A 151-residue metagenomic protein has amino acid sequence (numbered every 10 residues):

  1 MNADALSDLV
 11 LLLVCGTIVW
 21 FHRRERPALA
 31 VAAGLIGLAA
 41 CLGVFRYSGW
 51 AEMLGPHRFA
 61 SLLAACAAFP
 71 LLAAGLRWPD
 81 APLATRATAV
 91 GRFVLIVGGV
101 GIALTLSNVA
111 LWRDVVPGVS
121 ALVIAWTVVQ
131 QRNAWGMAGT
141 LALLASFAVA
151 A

Functional and structural regions predicted by a protein language model:
M1-P56: N-terminal topogenic module of multi-pass integral membrane proteins
W20-A30, A51-E52, R77-T88, V128-G136: Membrane-interface helix-boundary motifs at transmembrane edges
A30-L38, A89-G99, L141-L143: Transmembrane alpha-helical segments of multi-pass membrane proteins
A32-L35, D114-V123, M137-L144: Hydrophobic core segments of alpha-helical transmembrane domains in multi-pass membrane proteins
F45-E52, V100-A110, A148-A151: Juxtamembrane "helix-exit" motif on the non-cytosolic side of transmembrane helices
P56-V129: Membrane-proximal helix-loop-helix units in multi-pass membrane proteins
Q131-A151: Terminal transmembrane helical module of multi-pass membrane proteins
